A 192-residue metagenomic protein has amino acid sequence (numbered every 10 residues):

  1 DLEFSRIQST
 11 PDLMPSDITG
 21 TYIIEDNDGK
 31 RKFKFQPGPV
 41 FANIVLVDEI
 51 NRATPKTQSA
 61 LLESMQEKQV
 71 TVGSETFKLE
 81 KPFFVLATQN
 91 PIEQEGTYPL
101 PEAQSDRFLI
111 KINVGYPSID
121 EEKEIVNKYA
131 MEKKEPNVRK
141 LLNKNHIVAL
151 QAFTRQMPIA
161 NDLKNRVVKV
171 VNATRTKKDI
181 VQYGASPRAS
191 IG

Functional and structural regions predicted by a protein language model:
D1-T10: Walker A/P-loop
F4, I44, F84-V85: Hydrophobic/aliphatic anchor position in the core parallel beta-sheet of P-loop NTPase nucleotide-binding domains
S9, L13-T19: Conserved P-loop NTPase mechanochemical-coupling segment
I18, L61, F108, V167: Residue-level signature of catalytic and energy-coupling elements of molecular machines, predominantly ATP/GTP-dependent
E25-K30, A53-T57, M65-M157: Canonical AAA+ ATPase core
E25-L46: Conserved alpha-helical scaffold flanking the Walker A/P-loop in AAA+ ATPase domains
D48-E49, A60: Walker B catalytic acidic pair
A130-G192: Basic, amphipathic alpha-helical bundle interface domains used for macromolecular binding and assembly
